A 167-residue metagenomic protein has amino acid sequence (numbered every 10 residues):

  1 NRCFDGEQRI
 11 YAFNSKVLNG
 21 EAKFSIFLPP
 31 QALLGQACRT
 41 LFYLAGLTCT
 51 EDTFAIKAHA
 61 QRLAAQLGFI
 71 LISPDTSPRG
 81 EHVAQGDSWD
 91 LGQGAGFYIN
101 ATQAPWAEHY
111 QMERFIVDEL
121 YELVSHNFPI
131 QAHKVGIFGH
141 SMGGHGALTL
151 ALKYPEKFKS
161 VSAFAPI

Functional and structural regions predicted by a protein language model:
N1-I167: Non-catalytic cap/lid and distal C-terminal segments of serine-dependent acyl enzymes
